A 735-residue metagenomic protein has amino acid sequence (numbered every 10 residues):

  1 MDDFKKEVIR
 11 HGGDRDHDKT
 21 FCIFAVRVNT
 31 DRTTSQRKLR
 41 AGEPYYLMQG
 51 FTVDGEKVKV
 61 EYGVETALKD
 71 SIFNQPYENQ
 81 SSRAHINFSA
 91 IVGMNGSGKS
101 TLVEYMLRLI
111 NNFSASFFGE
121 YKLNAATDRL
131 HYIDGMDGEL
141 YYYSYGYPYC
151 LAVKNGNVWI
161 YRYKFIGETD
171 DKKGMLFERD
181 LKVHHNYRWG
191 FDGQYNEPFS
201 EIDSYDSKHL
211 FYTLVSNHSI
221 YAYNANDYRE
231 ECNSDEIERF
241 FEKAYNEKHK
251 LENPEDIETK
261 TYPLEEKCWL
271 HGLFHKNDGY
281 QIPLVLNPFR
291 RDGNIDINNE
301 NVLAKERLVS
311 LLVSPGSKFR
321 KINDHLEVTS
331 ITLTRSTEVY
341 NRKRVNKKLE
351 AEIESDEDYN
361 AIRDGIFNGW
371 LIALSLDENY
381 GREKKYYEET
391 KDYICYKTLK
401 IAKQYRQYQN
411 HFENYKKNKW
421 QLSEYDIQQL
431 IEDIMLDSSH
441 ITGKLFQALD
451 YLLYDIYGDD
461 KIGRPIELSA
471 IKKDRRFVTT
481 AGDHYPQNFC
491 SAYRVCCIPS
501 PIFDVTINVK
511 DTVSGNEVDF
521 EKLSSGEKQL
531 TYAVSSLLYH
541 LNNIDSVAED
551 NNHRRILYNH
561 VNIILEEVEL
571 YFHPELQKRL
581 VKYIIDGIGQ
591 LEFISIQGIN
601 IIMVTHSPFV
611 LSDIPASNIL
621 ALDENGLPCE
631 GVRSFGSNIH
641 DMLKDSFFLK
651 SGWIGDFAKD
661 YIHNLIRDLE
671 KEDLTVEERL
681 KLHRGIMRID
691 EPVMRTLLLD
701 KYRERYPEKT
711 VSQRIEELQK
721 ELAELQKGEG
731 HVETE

Functional and structural regions predicted by a protein language model:
M1-I9, S100, E104-T127: Charged, amphipathic alpha-helical segments
D2-S35, T52, E236, Y245-K267 (+2 more regions): Extended helical coiled-coil dimerization/tether regions that scaffold and oligomerize large DNA-maintenance assemblies
F21, V26-N111, I502-L649: Switch/communication elements of ASCE P-loop NTPase nucleotide-binding domains
E65-N87, N196-Y205, E252-L273, L682: Intrinsically disordered, low-complexity acidic Ser/Thr-rich regulatory segments
I110-D170, S200, N226, E231-R239 (+5 more regions): Flexible phosphate/Mg2+-sensing switch loops adjacent to catalytic phosphate-binding sites
V158-F199: A short, surface-exposed interaction/processing loop segment used at functional sites
H185, K208-Y212, W269-D278, I282 (+6 more regions): RecA-like P-loop NTPase motor core
S200-Y212, I220-Y221, E230, D235: Acidic, glycine-rich loop-and-strand cores that form catalytic or ligand-binding grooves in diverse globular domains
